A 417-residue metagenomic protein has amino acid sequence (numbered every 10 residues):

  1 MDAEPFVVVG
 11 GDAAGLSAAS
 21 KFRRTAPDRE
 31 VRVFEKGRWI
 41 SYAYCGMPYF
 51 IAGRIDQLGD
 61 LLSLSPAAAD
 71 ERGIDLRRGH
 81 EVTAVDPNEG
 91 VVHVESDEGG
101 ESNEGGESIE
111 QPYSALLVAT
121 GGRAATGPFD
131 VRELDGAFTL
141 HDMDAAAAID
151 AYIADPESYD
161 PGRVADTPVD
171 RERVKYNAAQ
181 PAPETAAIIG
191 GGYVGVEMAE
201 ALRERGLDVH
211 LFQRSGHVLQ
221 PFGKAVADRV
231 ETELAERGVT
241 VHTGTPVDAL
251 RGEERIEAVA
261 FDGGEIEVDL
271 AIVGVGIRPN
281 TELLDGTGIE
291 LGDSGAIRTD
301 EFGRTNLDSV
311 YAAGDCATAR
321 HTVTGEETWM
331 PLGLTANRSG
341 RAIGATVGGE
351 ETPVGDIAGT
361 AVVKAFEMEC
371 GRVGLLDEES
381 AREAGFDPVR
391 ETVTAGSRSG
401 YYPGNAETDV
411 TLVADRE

Functional and structural regions predicted by a protein language model:
M1-D75, V196, E200-F222: Beta1-alpha1 glycine-rich phosphate/pyrophosphate-binding loop at the start of Rossmann-like nucleotide-binding domains
M1-F6, A13-L16, K21-P27, M47 (+4 more regions): Haloarchaeal acidic low-complexity proteome signature biased toward cell-envelope/secretome components but also
E4, R29, A115, D135 (+3 more regions): Nucleotide donor/acceptor-binding cores
V9-G10, V118, I189-G190: Conserved N-terminal Rossmann-fold NAD(P)-binding element of oxidoreductases
D28-E30, L76-G105, E110-Q111, R205-T299: A Rossmann-like FAD-binding core segment of flavoenzymes
E133-N177, E254-A258, D262-A345: FAD-site-proximal beta/loop scaffold in flavoenzymes
D144, A148-V226, R237-V239: Rossmann-like NAD(P)H-binding beta-loop-alpha module
A319-R416: Mid-to-C-terminal Rossmann-like scaffold of FAD/NAD(P)H-dependent oxidoreductases
